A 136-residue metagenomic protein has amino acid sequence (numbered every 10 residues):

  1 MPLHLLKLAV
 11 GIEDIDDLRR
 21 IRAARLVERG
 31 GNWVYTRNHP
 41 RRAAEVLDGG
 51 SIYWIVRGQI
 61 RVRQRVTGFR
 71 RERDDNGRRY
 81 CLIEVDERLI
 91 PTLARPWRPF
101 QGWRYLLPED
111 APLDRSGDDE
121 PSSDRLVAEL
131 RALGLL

Functional and structural regions predicted by a protein language model:
M1-R20: Short, extreme N-terminal leader segments that mark the start of a protein/domain
H4, D48, R79-C81: A generic structural signal for short beta-strands and their flanking turns/coil linkers
L18, G49, V62-V66, L126: Amphipathic alpha-helical interface surfaces
L18-R25, E129: Residues that form generic nucleotide/phosphate-binding pockets
A23-A24, R71, A132-L135: Short, intrinsically disordered, mixed-charge
A23-R63: Short, well-structured hydrophobic secondary-structure segments
R65-P112: Aromatic- and Lys/Arg-enriched surface recognition patch
R104-L136: Well-ordered alpha/beta subsegment
